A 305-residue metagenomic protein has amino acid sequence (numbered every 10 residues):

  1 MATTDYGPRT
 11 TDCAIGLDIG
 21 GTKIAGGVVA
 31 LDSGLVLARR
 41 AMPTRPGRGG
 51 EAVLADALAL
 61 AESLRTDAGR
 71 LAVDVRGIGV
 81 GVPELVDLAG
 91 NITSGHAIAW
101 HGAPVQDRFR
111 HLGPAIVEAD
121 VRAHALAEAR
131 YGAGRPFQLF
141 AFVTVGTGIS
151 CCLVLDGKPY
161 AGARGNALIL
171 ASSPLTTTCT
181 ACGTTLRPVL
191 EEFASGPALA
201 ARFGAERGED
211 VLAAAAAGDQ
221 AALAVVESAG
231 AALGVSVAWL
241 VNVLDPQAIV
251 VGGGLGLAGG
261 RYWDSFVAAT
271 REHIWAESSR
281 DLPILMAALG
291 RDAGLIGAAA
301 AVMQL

Functional and structural regions predicted by a protein language model:
A2-G77, V86-A89, D107-P114, A127-A141 (+3 more regions): ATP-binding/phosphotransfer module of carbohydrate and carboxylate kinases, centering on a glycine-rich
T22-K23, G146-G148: Short, small/polar residue-rich loop motifs at catalytic or cofactor-binding pockets
R39-R40, H96, A163: Short hydrophobic alpha-helix segments
N91-H101: A charged helix-plus-loop insertion that forms the helical arch/lid used to bind and gate nucleic-acid substrates
P114-D120: General beta-strand structural signal in soluble alpha/beta enzymes
R122-L126: Short acidic loop-to-helix transition motifs that present clustered carboxylates
N166-L170: Structural signature of FAD isoalloxazine-binding scaffolds in flavoprotein oxidoreductases
